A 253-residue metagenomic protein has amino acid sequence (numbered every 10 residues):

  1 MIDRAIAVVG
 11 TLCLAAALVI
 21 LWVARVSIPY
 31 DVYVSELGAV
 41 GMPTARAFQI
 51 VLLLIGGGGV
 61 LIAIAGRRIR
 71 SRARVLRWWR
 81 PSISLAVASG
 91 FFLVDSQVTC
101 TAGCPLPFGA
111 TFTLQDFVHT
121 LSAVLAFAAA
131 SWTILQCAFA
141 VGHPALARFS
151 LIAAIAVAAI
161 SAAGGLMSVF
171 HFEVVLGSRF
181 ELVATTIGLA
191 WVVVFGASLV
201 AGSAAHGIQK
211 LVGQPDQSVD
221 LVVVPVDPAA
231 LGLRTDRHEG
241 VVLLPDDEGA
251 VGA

Functional and structural regions predicted by a protein language model:
M1-Y33, L37, G41-S203: Hydrophobic, aromatic-enriched alpha-helical segments typical of multi-pass transmembrane helices
A15, G66, V212-Q214, V226 (+1 more regions): Intrinsically disordered and other compositionally biased segments
V34, G249-A253: Short, intrinsically disordered, low-complexity terminal/loop segments
G202-V212: Short, Lys/Arg-enriched, Gly/Pro-containing loop segments at transmembrane-helix junctions of multi-pass membrane
S218, A229-A230, T235, A250-V251: Short linear motifs in low-complexity or flexible loops
V224-P225, A230, P245: Short linear segments in intrinsically disordered or otherwise low-structure-confidence regions
E239-E248: Polybasic, low-complexity intrinsically disordered segments
